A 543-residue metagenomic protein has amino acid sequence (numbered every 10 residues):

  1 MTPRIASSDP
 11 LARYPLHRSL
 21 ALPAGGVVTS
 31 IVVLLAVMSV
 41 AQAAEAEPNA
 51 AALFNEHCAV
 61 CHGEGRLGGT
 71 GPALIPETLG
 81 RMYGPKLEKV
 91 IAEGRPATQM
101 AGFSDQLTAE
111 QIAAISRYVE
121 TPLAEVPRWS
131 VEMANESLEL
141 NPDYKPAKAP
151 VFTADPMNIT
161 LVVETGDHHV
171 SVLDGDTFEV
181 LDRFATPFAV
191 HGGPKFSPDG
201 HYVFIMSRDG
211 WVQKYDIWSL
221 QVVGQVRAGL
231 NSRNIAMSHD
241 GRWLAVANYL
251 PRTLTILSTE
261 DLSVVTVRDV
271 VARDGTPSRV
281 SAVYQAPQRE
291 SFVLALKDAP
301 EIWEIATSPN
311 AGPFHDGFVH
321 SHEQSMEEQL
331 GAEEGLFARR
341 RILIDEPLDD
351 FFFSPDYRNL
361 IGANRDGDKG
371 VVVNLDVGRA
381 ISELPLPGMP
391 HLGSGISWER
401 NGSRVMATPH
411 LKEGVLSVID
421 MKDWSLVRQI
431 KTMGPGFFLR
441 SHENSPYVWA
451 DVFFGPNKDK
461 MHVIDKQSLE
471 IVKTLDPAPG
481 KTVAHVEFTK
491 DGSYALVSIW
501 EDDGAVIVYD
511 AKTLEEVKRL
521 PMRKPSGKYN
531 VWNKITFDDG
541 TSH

Functional and structural regions predicted by a protein language model:
S39-L53, K145-K148: Electrostatic cytochrome c docking/interface patches
V60, G65-T70, I75-L123: Extracytoplasmic electron-transfer domains, predominantly the class I c-type cytochrome c fold
K148, V190-K195, S232-A236, P277-A282 (+5 more regions): Repeated scaffold domains used in trafficking and secretory/extracellular systems, primarily beta-propellers
D155-P156, P198-D199, H239-D240, P287-Q288 (+4 more regions): Residue-level detector of Asp-centered blade-edge/turn motifs that repeat once per structural unit in beta-propeller
G175-T177, I217-L220, T259-L262, T307-S308 (+4 more regions): Short loop/turn segments that connect beta-strands within beta-propeller blades
E179-F184, Q221-V226, S263-D274, L336-I342 (+4 more regions): A short beta-strand motif characteristic of beta-propeller blades
R268-G275, P309-D345, L384-M389, L475-P479 (+1 more regions): Surface-exposed loop and turn segments in beta-propeller and other repeat-based domains that flank or scaffold
